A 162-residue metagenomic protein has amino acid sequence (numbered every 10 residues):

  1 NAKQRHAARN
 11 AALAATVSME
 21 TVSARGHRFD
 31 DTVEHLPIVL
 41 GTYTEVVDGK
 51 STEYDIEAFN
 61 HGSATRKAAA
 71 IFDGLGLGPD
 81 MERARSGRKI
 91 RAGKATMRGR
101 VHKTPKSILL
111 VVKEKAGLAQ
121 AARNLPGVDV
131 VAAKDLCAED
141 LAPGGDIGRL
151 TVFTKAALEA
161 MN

Functional and structural regions predicted by a protein language model:
N1-N162: Extended polybasic, low-complexity segments that bind anionic RNA or targeting/receptor surfaces
